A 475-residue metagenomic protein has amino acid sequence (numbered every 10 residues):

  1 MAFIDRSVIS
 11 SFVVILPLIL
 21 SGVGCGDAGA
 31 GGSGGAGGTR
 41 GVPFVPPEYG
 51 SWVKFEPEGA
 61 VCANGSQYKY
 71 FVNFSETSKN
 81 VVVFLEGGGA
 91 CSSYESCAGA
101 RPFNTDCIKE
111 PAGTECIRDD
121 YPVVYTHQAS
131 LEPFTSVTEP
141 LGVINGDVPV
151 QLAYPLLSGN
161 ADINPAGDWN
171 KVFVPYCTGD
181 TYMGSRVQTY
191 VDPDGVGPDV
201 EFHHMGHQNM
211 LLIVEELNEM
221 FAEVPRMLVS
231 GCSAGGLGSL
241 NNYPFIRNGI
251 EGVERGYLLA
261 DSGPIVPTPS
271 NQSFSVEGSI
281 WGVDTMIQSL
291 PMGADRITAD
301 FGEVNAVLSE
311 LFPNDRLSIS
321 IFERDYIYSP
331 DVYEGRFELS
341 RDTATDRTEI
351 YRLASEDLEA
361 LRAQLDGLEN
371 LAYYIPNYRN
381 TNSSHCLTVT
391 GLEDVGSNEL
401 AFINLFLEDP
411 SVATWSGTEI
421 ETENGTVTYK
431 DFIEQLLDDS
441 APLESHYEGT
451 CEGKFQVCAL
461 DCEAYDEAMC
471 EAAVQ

Functional and structural regions predicted by a protein language model:
M1-V13: Bacterial N-terminal signal peptides that target proteins for export
I4, A30-G32, G38: Short stretches within intrinsically disordered, low-complexity N-terminal or propeptide regions
S10-G22: Bacterial N-terminal signal peptides
V23-S33: Signal peptide processing junction and immediate N-terminal pro/mature segment of secreted/exported proteins
G26, G38-Q475: C-terminal His-loop and adjacent cap/lid subdomain of alpha/beta-hydrolase
